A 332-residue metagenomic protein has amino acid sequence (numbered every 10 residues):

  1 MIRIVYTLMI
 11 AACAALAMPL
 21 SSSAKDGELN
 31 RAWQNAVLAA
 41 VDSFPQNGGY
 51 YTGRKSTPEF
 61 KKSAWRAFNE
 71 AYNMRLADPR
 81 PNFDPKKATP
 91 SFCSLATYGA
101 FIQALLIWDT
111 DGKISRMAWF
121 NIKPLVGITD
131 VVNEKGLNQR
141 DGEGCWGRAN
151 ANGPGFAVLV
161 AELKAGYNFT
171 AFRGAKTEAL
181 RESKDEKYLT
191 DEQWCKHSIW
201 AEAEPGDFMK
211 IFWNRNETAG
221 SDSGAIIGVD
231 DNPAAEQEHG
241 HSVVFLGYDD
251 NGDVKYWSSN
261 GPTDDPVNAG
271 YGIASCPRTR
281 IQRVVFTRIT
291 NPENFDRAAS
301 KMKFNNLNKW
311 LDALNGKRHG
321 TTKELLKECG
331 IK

Functional and structural regions predicted by a protein language model:
M1-V5: Positively charged n-region of N-terminal signal peptides that target proteins for export
T7-A17: Bacterial N-terminal signal peptides
A14, D185, T190-Q193, S198-I199 (+3 more regions): Short, solvent-exposed coil/turn linker segments
S23-E162, G320-K332: N-terminal capping segments
Y51-T52, P205, W310: Mature extracellular "passenger" or substrate-interacting domains of secreted, surface-exposed proteins
W119-D264: ...with weaker cross-activation on analogous glycine-rich loops/strands in unrelated enzymes
D253-K332: Low-complexity, Gly/Ser/Thr/Pro-rich intrinsically disordered linker/tail segments
